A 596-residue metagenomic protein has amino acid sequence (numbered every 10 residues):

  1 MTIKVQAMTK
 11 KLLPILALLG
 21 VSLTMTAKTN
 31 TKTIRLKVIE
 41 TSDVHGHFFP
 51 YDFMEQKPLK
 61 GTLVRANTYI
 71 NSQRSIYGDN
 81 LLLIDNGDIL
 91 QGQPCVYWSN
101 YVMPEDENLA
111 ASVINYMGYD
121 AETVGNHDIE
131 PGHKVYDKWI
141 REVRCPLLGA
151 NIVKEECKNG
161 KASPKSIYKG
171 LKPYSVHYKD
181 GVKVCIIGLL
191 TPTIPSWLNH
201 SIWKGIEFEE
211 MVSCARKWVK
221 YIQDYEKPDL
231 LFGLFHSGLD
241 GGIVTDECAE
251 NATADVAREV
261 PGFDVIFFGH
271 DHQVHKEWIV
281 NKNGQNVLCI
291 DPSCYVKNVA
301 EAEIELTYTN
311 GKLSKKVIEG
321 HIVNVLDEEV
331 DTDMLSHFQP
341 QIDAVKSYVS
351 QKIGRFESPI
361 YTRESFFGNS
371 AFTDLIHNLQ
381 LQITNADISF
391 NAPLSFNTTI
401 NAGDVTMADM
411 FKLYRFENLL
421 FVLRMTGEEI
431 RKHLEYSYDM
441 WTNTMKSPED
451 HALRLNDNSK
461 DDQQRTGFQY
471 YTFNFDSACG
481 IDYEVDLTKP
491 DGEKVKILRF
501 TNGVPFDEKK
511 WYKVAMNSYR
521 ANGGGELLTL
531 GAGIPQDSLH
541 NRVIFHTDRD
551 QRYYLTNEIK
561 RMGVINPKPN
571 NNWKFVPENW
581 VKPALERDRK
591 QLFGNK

Functional and structural regions predicted by a protein language model:
M1-K32: Bacterial Sec-dependent N-terminal signal peptides
S22-T26, I187, Y519-A521: A composition-driven signal for long, intrinsically disordered, charge-rich low-complexity tracts
K28-D327, F367-L379, S389, T547: Acidic, metal/ion-coordinating pockets
T31-K37, T41, G46-Q56, K60-S72 (+5 more regions): Catalytic centers of hydrolytic enzymes
